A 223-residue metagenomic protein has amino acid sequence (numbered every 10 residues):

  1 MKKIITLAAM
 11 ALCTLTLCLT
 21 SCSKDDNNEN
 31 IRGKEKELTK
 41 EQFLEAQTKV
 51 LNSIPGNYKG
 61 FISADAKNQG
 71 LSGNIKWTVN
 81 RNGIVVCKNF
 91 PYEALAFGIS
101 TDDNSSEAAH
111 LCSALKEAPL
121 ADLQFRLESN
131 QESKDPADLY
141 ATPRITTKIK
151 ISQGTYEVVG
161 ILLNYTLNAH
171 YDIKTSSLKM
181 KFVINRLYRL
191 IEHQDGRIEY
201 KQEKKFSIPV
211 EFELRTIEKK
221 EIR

Functional and structural regions predicted by a protein language model:
M1-T6, L15-V50, K220-R223: Bacterial Sec-dependent N-terminal signal peptides
A11-L12: Repetitive helical segments and hydrophobic/amphipathic motifs
G33-Q42, L162-L167, I173-R223: Edge beta-strand at a domain terminus
V50-G70: Tryptophan-anchored aromatic micro-motifs
N52-K59, I84, D138-T142, S177-K179: Short, hydrophobic/aromatic-rich segments at coil-to-beta transitions
K59-D65, F90-E93, T142-S152, K181-I191: Generic short beta-strand segments
D65-G70, E93-E107, L187-E203: Short, cysteine-centered beta-strand-loop-beta hairpins and adjacent loop/turn segments enriched in charged/polar
G83-N168: Predominantly extracellular/secreted and cell-surface proteins with exposed, flexible low-complexity segments
